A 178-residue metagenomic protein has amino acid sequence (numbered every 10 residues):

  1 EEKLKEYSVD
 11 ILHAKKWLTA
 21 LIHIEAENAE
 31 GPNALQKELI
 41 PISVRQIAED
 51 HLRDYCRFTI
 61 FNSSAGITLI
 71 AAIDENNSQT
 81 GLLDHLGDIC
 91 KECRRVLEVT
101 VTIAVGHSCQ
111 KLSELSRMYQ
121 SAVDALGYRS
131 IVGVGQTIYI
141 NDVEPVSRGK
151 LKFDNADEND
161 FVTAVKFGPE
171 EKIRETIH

Functional and structural regions predicted by a protein language model:
E1-H178: Hydrophobic, helix-rich cores of sensory/ligand-binding and other regulatory modules that couple small-molecule
